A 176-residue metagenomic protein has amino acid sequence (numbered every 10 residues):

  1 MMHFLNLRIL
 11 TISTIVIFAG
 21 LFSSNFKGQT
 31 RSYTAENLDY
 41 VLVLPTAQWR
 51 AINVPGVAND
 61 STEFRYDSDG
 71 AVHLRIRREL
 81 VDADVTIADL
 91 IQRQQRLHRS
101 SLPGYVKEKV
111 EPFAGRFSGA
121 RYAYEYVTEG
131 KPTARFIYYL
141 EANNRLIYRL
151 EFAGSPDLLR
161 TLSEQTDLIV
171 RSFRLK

Functional and structural regions predicted by a protein language model:
M2-T11: Bacterial N-terminal signal peptides that target proteins for export
T14, F18-R31: Bacterial Sec-dependent signal peptides at the C-terminal "C-region" and cleavage site
G28-N59: N-terminal "mature-domain start" segment
D39, D84-D89, P156-E164: Soluble non-cytosolic domains of exported or imported proteins
L42, Q92, R96, E164-R171: Solvent-exposed, polar/charged alpha-helical surfaces in well-ordered, non-transmembrane soluble domains, broadly
A47-R50, L146-K176: Surface-exposed amphipathic alpha-helical segments
N53-A142, L146-Y148, G154: Conserved polar/disulfide-associated segments of primarily extracytoplasmic proteins
